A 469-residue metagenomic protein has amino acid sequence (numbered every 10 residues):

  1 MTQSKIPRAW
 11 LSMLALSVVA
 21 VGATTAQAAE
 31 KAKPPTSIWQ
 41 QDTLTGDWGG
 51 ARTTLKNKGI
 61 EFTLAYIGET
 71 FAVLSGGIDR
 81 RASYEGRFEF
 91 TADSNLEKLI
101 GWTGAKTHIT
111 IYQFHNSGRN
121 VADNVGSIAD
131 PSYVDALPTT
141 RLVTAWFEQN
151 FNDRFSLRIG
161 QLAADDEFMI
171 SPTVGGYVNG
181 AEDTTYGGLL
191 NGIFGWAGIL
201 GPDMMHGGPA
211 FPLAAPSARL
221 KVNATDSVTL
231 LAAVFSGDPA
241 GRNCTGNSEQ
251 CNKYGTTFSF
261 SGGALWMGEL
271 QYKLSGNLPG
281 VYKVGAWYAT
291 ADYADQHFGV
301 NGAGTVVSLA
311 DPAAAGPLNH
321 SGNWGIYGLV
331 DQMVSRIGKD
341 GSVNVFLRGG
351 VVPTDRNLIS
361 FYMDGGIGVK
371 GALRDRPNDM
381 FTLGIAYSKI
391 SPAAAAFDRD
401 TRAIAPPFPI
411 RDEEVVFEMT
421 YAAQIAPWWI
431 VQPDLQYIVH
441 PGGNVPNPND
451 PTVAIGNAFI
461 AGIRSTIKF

Functional and structural regions predicted by a protein language model:
T2, I6, W10-I67, V73 (+3 more regions): N-terminal periplasmic/intermembrane-space "pro-region" immediately following the signal or transit peptide
W39, G46-F62, N95-T107, D153-R154 (+6 more regions): Short loop/turn motifs that connect adjacent beta-strands in outer-membrane beta-barrel proteins
F62-T70, T107-Q113, L157-A163, L230-S236 (+7 more regions): Transmembrane beta-barrel strands of outer-membrane/channel proteins
L64, F90-S94, T144-Q149, A218-V222 (+6 more regions): Residues on the lipid-exposed face of transmembrane beta-strands in outer-membrane beta-barrel proteins
R81-A240, N357-D364, A372-F397: Outer membrane beta-barrel
G198-R336, D340-V343, L347-P353, L358 (+1 more regions): Signature for the C-terminal beta-barrel architecture of outer-membrane proteins
Y254-S259, E269-Q271, G285-W324, R336 (+4 more regions): Outer membrane beta-barrel transmembrane domains
I455-F469: Outer-membrane beta-barrel "beta-signal"
